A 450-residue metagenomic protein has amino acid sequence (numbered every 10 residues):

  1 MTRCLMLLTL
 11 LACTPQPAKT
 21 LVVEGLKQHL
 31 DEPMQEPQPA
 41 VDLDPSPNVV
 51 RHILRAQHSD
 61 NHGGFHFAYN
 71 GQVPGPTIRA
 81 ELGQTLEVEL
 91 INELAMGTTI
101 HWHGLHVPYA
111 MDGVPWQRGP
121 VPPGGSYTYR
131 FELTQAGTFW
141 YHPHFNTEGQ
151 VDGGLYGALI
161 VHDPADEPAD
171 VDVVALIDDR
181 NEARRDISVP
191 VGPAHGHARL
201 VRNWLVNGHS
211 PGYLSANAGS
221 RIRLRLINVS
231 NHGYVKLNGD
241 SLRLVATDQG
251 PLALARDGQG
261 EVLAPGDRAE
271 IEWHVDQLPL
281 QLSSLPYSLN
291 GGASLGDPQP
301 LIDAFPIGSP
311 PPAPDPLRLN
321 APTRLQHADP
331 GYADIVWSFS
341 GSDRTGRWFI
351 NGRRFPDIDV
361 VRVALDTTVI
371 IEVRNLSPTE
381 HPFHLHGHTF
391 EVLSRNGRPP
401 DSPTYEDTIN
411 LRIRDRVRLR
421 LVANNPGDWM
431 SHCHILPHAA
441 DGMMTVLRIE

Functional and structural regions predicted by a protein language model:
M1-L7: Sec-dependent signal peptide recognition, specifically the positively charged N-region followed immediately by
L10-A12: C-terminal motif of bacterial Sec signal peptides marking the signal peptidase cleavage site
T14-T128, V151, V161-H162, E167-V173 (+5 more regions): N-terminal, post-signal-peptide metal-ligating segments of extracellular/periplasmic oxidoreductases, dominated by
A18, A110-P115, R243-Q259, P330 (+1 more regions): Active-site pocket scaffolds in enzymes
G63-F65, M96-H103, G233-G239, L282 (+1 more regions): Short, hydrophobic/aromatic beta-strand segments
L90-L94, L226-S230, V373-S377: Asparagine-centered strand-capping/turn motif at beta-strand->loop junctions
A95, V107, P115-A169, Q259-I307 (+2 more regions): Extracellular/periplasmic metallocenter environments
Y109-D112, Q117-P122, E132, R184 (+2 more regions): Histidine- and aromatic-rich segments of cupredoxin/plastocyanin-like copper-binding domains
